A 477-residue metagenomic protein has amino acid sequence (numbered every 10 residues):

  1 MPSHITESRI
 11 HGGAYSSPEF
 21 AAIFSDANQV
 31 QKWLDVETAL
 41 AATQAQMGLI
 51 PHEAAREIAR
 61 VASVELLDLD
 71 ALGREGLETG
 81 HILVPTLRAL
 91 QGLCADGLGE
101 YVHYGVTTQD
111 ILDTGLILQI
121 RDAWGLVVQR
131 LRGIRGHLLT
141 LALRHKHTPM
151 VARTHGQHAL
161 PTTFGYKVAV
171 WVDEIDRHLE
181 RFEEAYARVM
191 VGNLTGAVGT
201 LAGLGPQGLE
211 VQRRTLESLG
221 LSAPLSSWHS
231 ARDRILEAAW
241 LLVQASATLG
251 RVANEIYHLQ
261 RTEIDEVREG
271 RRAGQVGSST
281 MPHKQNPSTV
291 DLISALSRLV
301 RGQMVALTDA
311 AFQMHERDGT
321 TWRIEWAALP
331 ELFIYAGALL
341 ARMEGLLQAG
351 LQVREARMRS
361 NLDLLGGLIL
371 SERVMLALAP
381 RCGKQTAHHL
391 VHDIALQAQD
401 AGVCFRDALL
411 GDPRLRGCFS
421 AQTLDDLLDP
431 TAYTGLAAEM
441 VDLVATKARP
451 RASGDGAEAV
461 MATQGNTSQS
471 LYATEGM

Functional and structural regions predicted by a protein language model:
P2-T195, T200-A202, Q207-Q212, Q275-G277 (+3 more regions): A helix-coil-helix interface module used to build multimeric assemblies and to scaffold catalytic/cofactor sites
L77, R121-V128, R132, L139 (+8 more regions): Short amphipathic alpha-helical segments with heptad-repeat character
L143-G165, E266-G277, H283-K284, H315-I324 (+2 more regions): Glycine-rich cofactor-pocket loops
Y166, L236-Q244, R373-R381: Short, well-ordered beta-strand elements within core beta-sheets of diverse protein domains
H178, G196, W228-W322, W326: Glycine-rich anion/phosphate-binding loop at the beta-strand->alpha-helix junction
E210-H229: A short, charged helix-loop
L292, L299-Q385: Long, amphipathic alpha-helical stalk/connector segments used for oligomerization, subunit docking, or mechanical
A349-C418, T434, E439-T446, P450-A457: C-terminal alpha-helical interaction appendages
